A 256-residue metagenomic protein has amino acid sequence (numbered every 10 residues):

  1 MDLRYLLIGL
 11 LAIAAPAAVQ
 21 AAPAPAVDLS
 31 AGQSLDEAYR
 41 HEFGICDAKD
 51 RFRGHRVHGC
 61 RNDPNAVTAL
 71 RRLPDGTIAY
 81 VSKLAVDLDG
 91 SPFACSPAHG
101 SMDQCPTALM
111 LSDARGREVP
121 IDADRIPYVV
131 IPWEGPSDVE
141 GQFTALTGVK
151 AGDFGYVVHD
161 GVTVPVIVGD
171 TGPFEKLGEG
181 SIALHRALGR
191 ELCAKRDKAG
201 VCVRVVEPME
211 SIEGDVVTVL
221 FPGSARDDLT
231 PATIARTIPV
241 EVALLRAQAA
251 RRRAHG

Functional and structural regions predicted by a protein language model:
M1-L7: Bacterial N-terminal signal peptides that target proteins for export
I8-A14: Bacterial N-terminal signal peptides
A14-Q20: C-terminal segment of classical bacterial N-terminal signal peptides
A22-V166, G172-E175, L188-R190, A199 (+3 more regions): Cell wall/extracellular polymer interaction/catalysis modules
F174-L184: Short, solvent-exposed secondary-structure boundary/capping segments
K195: Acidic/histidine-rich helix-loop elements that form or flank divalent-metal/phosphate-binding sites at the catalytic
